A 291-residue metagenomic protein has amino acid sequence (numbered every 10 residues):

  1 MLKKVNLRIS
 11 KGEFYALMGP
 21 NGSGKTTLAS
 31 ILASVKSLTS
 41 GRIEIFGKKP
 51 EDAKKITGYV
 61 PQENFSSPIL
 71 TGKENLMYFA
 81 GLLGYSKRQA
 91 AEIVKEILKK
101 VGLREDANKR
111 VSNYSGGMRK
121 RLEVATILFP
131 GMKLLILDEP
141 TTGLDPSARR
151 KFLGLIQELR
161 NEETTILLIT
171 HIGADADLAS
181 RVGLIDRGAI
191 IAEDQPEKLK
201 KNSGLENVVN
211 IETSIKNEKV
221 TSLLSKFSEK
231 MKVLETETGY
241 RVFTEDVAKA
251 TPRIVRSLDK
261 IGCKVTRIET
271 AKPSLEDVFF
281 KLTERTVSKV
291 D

Functional and structural regions predicted by a protein language model:
M18-P20: The feature captures the beta-strand-to-loop junction immediately N-terminal to the Walker
A33, S40-A53: Conserved ABC transporter NBD signature motif
M77, G81, R88-D106: Conserved ABC ATPase "signature" region
R110-Y114: Conserved ABC ATPase signature
L135-E139: Catalytic Walker B motif of ABC-type/P-loop ATPase nucleotide-binding domains
V208-D277, L282: Short, charged/small-residue-rich alpha-helical element at the C-terminal edge of ABC transporter nucleotide-binding
